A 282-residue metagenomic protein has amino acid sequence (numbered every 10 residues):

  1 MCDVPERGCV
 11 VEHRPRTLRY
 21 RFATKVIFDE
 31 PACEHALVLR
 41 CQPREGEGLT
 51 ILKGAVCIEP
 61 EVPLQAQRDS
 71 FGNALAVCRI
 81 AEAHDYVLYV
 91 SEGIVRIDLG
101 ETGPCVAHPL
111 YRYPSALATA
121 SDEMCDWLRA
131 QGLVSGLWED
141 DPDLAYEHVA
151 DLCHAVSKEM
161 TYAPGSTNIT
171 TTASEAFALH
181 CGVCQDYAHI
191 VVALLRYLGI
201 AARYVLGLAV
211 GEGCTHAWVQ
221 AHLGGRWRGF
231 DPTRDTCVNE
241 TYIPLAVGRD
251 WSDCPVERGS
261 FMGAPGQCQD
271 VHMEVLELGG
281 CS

Functional and structural regions predicted by a protein language model:
M1-D98: Intrinsically disordered, low-complexity N-terminal segments that are enriched in acidic
T24, T167, T233: Ser/Thr-centric signal marking residues that sit in or immediately flank functional binding/regulatory motifs
K25, D29, A36, K53-A55 (+11 more regions): Generic secondary-structure boundary/loop-capping signal
C33-H35, G48, D98-T102, R228-F230 (+2 more regions): Intrinsically disordered, low-complexity acidic/polar segments
L39-L49, G54-V56, R234-S282: Glycine-rich, small/acidic residue-mixed loop/short-helix segments
P60-Q65, R112-P114, C237-L245: Short, surface-exposed linear segments at secondary-structure transitions and domain or protein termini
V95, L99, G103, A107-G182 (+3 more regions): Secondary-structure boundary elements
E139, H154, D186-F261, P265: Hydrophobic/aromatic-rich core segments of domains that either
